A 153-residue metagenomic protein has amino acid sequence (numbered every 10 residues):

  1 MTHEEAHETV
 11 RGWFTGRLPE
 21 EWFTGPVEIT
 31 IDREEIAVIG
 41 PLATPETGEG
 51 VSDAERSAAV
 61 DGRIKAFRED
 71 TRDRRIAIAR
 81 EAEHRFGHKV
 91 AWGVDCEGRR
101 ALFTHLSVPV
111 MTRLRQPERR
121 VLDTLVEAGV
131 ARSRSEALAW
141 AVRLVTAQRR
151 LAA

Functional and structural regions predicted by a protein language model:
M1-V27: N-proximal, solvent-exposed amphipathic alpha-helical segments enriched in charged/polar residues
H3, H7, R11, R68-R75 (+1 more regions): Generic alpha-helical secondary structure
E20-P45: Short edge beta-strands and adjacent turn/loop segments
G48-K65: A solvent-exposed, charged loop/short amphipathic helix patch at secondary-structure junctions
T71-G98: A short amphipathic beta-strand at an alpha->beta junction
A91-R113: Short Lys/Arg-rich basic patches
Q116-E136: Surface-exposed, Lys/Arg-rich phosphate-binding patches that contact polyanionic backbones
R134-A152: Short, basic amphipathic alpha-helical segments that act as recognition/interaction helices in nucleic-acid-binding
